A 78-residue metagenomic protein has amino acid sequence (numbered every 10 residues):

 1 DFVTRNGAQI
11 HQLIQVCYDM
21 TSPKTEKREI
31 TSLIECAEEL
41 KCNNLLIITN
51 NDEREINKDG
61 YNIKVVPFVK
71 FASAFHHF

Functional and structural regions predicted by a protein language model:
D1-F78: A cross-kingdom feature that marks ATP-driven nucleic-acid transaction machinery
